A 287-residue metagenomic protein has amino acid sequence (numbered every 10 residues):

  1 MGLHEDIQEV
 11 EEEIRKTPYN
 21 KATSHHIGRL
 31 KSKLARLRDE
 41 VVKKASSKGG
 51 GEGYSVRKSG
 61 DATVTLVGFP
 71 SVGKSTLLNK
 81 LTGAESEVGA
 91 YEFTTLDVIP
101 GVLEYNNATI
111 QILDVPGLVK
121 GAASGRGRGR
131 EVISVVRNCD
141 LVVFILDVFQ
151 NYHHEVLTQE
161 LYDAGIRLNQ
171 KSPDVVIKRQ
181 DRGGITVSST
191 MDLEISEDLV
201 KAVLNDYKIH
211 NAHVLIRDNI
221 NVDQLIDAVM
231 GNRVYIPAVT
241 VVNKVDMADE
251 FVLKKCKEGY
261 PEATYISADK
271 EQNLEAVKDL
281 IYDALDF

Functional and structural regions predicted by a protein language model:
G2-E197, K201-Y207: Conserved G1/Walker A P-loop phosphate-binding module
E5, A22-H25, L168-Y207, V214-I220 (+2 more regions): Canonical P-loop GTPase G-domain recognition
I133, I226-V229, L253-K254: Short amphipathic alpha-helical segments and helix-helix/interface helices
V136-N138, N232-Y235: Flexible, charged surface loops at secondary-structure boundaries
N219-N232: Phosphate-interacting basic helix/loop segments used at nucleotide- and nucleic-acid interfaces
